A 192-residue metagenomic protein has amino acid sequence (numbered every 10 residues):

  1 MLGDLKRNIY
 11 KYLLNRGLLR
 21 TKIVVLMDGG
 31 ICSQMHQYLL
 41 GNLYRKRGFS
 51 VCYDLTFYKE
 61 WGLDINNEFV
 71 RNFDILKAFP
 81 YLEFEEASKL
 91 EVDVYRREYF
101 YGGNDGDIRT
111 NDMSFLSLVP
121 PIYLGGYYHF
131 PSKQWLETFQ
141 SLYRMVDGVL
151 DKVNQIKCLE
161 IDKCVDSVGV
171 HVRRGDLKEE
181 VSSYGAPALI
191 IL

Functional and structural regions predicted by a protein language model:
M1, L14, L26-M27, R45 (+3 more regions): Generic detector of intrinsically disordered, low-complexity, polar/charged segments
G3-I23: N-terminal regions that are enriched for targeting/export leaders and immediately downstream pro/stem segments
K11-Y12, N42, K178: Intrinsically disordered, low-complexity segments enriched in polar/charged small residues
R16, T21-G62: N-terminal pre-catalytic "stem/leader" segment of glycosyltransferase-like enzymes
G62-L192: Secretory-pathway luminal glycosyltransferase catalytic domains
